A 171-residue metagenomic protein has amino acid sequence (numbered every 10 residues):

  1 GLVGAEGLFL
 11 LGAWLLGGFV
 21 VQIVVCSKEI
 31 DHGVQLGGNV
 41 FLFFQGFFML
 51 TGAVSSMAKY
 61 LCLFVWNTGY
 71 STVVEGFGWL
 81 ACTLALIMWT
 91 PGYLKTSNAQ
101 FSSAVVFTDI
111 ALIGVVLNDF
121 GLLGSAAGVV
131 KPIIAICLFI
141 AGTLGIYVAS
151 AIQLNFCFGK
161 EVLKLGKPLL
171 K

Functional and structural regions predicted by a protein language model:
G1-L8, V34-G37, Y60-S71, G92-L94: Short juxtamembrane and helix-loop transition motifs at transmembrane-helix boundaries in membrane proteins
A5-G18, T68-A81, V105, F139: Structural signature of hydrophobic alpha-helical transmembrane segments
E6-G12, V24, G121-L123, G128-K131: A cross-kingdom feature marking solvent-exposed beta-strand/loop segments within repeated, beta-rich binding/scaffold
Q22-M49, V54-S55: Membrane helical hairpin/interfacial module
I23-S27, T90, V116: Alpha-helical transmembrane segments of multipass membrane proteins
K28-L36, P91-S103: Membrane-helix interface "capping/anchor" motifs
E75-W89, N98-A151: Alpha-helical membrane segments in multi-pass integral membrane proteins
G159-K171: Short, highly charged, low-complexity non-transmembrane loops/tails of multi-pass membrane proteins
